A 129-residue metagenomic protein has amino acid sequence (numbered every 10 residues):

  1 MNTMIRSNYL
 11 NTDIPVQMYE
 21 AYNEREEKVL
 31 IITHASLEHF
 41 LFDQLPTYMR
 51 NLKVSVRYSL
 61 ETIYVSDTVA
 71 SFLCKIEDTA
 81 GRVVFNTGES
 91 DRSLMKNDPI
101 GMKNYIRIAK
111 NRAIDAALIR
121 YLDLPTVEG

Functional and structural regions predicted by a protein language model:
M1-G129: Polyanion-binding surfaces on beta-sheet-dominated domains and ring/shell assemblies
